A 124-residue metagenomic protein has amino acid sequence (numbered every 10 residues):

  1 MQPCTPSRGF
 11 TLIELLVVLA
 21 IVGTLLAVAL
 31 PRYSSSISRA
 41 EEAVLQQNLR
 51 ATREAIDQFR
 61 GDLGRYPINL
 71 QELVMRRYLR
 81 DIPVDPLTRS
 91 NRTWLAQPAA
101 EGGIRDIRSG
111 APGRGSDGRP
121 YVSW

Functional and structural regions predicted by a protein language model:
M1-R8: N-terminal leader/signal peptides at the extreme start of proteins
E14, R32, E72: Ca2+-coordinating acidic residues in Ca2+-binding motifs
L16-P31: Alpha-helical hydrophobic helix detector
A27, S35, E42, E54 (+1 more regions): Regular, well-ordered alpha-helical segments
R32-L49: Aliphatic-rich helix starts adjacent to a transmembrane/signal segment
Q47-W124: Low-complexity, acidic interaction segments enriched in glycine
